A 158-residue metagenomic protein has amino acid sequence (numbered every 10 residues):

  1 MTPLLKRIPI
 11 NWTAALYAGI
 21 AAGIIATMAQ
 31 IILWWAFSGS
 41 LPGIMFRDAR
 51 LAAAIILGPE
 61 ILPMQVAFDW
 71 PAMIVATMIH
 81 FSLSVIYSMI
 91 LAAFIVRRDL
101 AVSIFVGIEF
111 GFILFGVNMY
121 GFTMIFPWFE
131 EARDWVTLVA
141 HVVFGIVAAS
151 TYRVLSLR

Functional and structural regions predicted by a protein language model:
K6-G43, A49: N-terminal signal-anchor transmembrane alpha helix
G23, T27-M28, G111-G121: Aromatic-anchored segments of alpha-helical transmembrane domains
G39-W70: Extracytosolic (periplasmic/ER-lumenal) interhelical loops and adjacent juxtamembrane/interface segments of multi-pass
P63-L83: Individual transmembrane alpha-helix segments
I95-I113: Internal alpha-helical transmembrane segments of multi-pass membrane proteins
Y120-W128: Juxtamembrane "helix-exit" motif on the non-cytosolic side of transmembrane helices
W128-A140: Non-cytosolic membrane-interface motifs at loop->transmembrane helix junctions
H141-R153: Hydrophobic cores of alpha-helical transmembrane segments in multi-pass inner/ER membrane proteins, independent
